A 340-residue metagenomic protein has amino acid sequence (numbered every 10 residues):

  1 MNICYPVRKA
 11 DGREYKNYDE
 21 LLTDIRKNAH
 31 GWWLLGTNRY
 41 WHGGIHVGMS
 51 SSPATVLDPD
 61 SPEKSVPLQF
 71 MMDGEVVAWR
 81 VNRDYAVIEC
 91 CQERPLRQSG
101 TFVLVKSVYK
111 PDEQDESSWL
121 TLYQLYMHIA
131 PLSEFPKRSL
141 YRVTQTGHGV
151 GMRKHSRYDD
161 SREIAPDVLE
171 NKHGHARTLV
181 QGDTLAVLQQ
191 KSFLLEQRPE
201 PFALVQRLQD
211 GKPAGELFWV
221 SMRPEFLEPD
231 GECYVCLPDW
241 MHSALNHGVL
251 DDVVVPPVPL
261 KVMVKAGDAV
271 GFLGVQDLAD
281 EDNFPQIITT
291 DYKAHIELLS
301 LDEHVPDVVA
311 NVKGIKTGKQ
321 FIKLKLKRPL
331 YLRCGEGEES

Functional and structural regions predicted by a protein language model:
M1-Y40, H46, T55, Y141-R142 (+2 more regions): N-terminal module-boundary/linker segments of secreted carbohydrate-active enzymes
I25-F70, V81-P95, I164-L169: Short glycine/threonine/proline-enriched tight-turn/helix- or strand-capping micro-motif at secondary-structure
H42-G44, S65, M71, G100 (+4 more regions): Extracytoplasmic
P53, K137-F218, F226-L260, K323-S340: Beta-loop motif signature
L68-A78, D252: Generic structural motif
L68-M71, L179, V258, V264 (+1 more regions): Short, well-ordered loop/turn sites that connect or cap secondary structure elements
A78-V108, K172-E232, G271-E297, S340: SH3/SH3-like beta-barrel superfamily modules
T289-Q320: Short peripheral tails and domain-boundary helices/loops at the edges of structured domains
